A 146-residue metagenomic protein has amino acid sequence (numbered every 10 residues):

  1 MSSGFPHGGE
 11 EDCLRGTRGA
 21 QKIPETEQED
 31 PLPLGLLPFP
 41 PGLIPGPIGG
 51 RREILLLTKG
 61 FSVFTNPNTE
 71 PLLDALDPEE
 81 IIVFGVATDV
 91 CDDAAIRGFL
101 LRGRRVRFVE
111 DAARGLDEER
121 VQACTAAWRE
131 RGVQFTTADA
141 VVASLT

Functional and structural regions predicted by a protein language model:
M1-E80: Active-site alpha/beta core segments
L56, G132-S144: Short acidic-hydrophobic, aromatic-tinged amphipathic segments that line or gate anion-handling sites
P78, G103-R105, V133: Short phosphate-binding/catalytic loops that engage adenosine nucleotides
I82-G85, R105-E118: A short glycine-rich beta-strand->turn/loop micro-motif centered on a GG-aromatic cluster
C91-L101: Histidine-anchored nucleotide/phosphate-binding helix
E118-E130: Active-site-proximal loop->helix
